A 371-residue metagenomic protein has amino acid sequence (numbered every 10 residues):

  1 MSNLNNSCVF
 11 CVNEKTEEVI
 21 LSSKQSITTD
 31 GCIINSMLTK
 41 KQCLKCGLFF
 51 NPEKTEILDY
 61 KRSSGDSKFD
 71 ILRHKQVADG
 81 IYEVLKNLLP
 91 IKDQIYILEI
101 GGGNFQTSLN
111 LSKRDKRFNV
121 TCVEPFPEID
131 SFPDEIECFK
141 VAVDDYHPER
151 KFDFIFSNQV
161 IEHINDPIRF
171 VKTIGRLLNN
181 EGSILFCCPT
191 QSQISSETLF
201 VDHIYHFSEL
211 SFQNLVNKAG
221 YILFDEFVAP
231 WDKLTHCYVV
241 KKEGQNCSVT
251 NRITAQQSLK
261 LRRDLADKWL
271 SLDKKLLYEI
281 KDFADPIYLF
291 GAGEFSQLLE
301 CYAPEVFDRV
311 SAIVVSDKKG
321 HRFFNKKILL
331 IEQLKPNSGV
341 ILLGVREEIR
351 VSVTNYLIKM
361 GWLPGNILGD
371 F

Functional and structural regions predicted by a protein language model:
S2-F154, N158, V171, N246-I280 (+1 more regions): Conserved N-terminal segment of class I S-adenosyl-L-methionine
E17-S23, Y221-D232: Conserved S-adenosyl-L-methionine
S23, L185-V216: Short, glycine-/aromatic-enriched active-site segment of Class I SAM-dependent methyltransferases
E124-F126, T190, S316-K319: Residues in the short beta-alpha loop(s) of Rossmann-like NAD(P)-binding domains
E128-E135, H147-R150, V216, K319-K326 (+1 more regions): Short loop/helix-cap segments at secondary-structure boundaries that form the rim of catalytic
Q159-H163: A short His-aromatic
I168-S183: A short glycine-rich, Lys/Arg-flanked "PGG" loop and its adjoining helix->strand segment in the class I
C237-F371: Hydrophobic, well-ordered beta-alpha structural blocks that scaffold small-molecule cofactor pockets
